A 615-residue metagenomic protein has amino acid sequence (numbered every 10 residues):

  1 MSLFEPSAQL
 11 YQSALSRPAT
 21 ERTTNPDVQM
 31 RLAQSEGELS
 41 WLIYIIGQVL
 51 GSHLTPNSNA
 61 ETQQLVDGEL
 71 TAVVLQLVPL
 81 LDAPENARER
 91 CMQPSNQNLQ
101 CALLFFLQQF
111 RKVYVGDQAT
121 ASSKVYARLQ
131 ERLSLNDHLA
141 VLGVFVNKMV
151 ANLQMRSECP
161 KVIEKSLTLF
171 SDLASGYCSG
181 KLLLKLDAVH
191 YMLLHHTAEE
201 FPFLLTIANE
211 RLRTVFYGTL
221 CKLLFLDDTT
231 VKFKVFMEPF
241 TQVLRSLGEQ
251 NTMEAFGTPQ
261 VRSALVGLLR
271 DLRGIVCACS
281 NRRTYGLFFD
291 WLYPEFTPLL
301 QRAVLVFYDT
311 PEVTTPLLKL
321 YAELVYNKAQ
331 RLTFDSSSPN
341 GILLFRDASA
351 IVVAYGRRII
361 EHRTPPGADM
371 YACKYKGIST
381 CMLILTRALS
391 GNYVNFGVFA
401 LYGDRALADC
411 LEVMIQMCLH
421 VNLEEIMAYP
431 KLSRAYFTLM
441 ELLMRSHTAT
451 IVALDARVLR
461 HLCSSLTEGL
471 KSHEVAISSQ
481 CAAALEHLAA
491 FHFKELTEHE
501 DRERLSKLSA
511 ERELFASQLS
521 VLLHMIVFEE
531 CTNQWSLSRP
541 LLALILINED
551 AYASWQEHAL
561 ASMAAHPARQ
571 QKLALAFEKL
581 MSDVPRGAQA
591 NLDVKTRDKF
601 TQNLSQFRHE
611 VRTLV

Functional and structural regions predicted by a protein language model:
M1, V28-L50, V66-L77, M92-V113 (+16 more regions): Extended HEAT/HEAT-like alpha-solenoid repeat tracts in very large eukaryotic scaffold/adaptor proteins
M1-D27, E36-I46, Q63-R88, K124-R156 (+11 more regions): Amphipathic alpha-helical segments within extended alpha-helical solenoids and repeat-rich scaffolds in large
L50-N57, D82-E85, Y114, L153 (+3 more regions): Structural motif corresponding to the C-terminal cap of alpha-helices
L54-N57, V115-Q118, C178-K185, D228-F233 (+7 more regions): Flexible loop/turn segments at the boundaries of HEAT repeats in alpha-solenoid HEAT proteins
T55-L65: Short coil/linker segments at helix-helix boundaries
A87-C91, D117-K124, A483-A484: Long amphipathic alpha-helical segments
E498-R502, R512-V615: Extended, C-terminal alpha-helical/coiled-coil scaffolding tails that mediate protein-protein interactions and assembly
